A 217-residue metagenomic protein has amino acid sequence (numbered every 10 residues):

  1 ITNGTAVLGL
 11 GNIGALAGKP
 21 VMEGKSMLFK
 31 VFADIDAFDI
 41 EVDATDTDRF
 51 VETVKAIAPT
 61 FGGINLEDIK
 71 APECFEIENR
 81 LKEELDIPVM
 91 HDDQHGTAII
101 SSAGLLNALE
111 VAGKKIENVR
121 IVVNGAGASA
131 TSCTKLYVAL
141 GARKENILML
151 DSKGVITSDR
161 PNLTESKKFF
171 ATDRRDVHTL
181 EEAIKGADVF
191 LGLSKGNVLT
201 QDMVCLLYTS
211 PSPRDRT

Functional and structural regions predicted by a protein language model:
I1-V89: N-terminal ligand-binding/catalytic initiation module
L16-P20, A103-A183: Glycine-rich phosphate/diphosphate-binding loop of Rossmann-like nucleotide-binding domains
D39, N65-D68, V89-D92, V123 (+2 more regions): General beta-strand structural signal in soluble alpha/beta enzymes
D48, K167-V204: A structured beta-alpha segment of the ubiquitous adenosine-cofactor-binding alpha/beta core
A58, I116, A183-I184, V204-L207: A short, aliphatic-rich alpha-helical micro-motif
C74, T97-S102, A126-K135, N197-T200: Short glycine/serine/threonine-rich phosphate/pyrophosphate-binding segments that cradle anionic phosphate groups
H91-N107: A glycine-rich, Thr/Ser-enriched phosphate-binding loop motif common to dinucleotide/cofactor-binding enzymes
Y208-T217: Conserved small/polar residues in nucleotide/adenosyl-binding loops
